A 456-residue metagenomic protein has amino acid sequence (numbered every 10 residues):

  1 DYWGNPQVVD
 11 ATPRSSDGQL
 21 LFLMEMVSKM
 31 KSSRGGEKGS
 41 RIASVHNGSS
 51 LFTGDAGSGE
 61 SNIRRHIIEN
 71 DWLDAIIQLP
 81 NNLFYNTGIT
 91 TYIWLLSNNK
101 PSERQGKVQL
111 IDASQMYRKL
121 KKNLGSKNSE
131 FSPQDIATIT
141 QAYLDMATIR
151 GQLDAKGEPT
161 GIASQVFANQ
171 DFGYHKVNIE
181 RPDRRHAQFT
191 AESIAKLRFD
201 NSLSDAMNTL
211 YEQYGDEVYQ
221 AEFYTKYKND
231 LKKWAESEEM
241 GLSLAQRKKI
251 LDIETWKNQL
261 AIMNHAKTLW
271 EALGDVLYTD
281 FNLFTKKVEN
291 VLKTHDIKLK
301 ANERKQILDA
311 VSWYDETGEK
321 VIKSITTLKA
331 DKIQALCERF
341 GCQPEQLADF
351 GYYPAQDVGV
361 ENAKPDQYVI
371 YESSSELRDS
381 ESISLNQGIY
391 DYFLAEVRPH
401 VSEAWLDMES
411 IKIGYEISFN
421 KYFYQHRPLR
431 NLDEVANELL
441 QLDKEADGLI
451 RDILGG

Functional and structural regions predicted by a protein language model:
D1-R451: A conserved structural/catalytic subdomain of Rossmann-like adenosyl-cofactor enzymes
